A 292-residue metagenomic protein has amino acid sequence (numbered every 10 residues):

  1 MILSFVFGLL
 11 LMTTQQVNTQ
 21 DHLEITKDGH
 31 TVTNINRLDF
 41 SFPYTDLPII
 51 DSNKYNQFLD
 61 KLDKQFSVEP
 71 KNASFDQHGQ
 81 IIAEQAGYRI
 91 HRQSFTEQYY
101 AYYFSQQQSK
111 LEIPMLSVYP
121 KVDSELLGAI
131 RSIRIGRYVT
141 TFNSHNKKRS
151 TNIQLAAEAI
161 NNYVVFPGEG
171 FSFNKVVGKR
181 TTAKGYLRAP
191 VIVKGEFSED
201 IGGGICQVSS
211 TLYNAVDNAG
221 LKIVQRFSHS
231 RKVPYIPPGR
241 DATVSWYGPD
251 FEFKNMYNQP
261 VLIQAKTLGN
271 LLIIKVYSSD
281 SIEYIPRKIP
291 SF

Functional and structural regions predicted by a protein language model:
I2-L3, F7-F292: Surface-exposed, secretory/extracytoplasmic low-complexity segments enriched in Ser/Thr/Asn/Gly/Pro
